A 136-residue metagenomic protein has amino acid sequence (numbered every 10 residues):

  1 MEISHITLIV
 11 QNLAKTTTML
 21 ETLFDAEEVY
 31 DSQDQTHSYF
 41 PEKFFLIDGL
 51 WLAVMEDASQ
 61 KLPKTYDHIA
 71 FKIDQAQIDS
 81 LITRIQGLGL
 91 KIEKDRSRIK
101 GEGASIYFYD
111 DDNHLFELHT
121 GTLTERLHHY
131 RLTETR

Functional and structural regions predicted by a protein language model:
M1-T17, I69, T124-R136: N-terminal beta-strand motif that seeds the catalytic metal site of vicinal oxygen chelate
I3-Q11, K43, Q60-R84, A104-Y109: Vicinal oxygen chelate
T7-L52: Core segments of cupin and vicinal oxygen chelate
T18, T22, D79-G87: Replace "anionic and nucleotidyl ligands
D34-H37, Q60-K61, S97-G101: A short beta-turn/loop motif at secondary-structure boundaries
G49-A53, N113-F116: Short, charged/polar, Gly/Pro-enriched secondary-structure boundary elements
T83, G87-R136: Vicinal oxygen chelate
